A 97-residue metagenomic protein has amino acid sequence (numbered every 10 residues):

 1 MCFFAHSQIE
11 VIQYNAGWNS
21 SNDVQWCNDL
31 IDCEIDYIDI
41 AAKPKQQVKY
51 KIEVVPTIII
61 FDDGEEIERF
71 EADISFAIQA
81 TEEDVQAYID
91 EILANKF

Functional and structural regions predicted by a protein language model:
F3-D36: Local sequence-structure signature of Cys/Sec-based thiol-disulfide redox active-site neighborhoods
F4, Q47-Y50: Structural motif
N22-D23, Q47, R69-F70: Short glycine-/acidic-enriched loop or helix-start segments at secondary-structure transitions that form or flank
I38-D39, Y50, A77-T81: Extracytoplasmic/periplasmic, Sec-exported soluble proteins
I40-K45: N-terminal post-signal-peptidase region of extra-cytosolic proteins
Y50-F61: Structural micro-motif
I60-F97: Non-catalytic, surface beta->alpha helical segment in thiol-disulfide oxidoreductase systems
